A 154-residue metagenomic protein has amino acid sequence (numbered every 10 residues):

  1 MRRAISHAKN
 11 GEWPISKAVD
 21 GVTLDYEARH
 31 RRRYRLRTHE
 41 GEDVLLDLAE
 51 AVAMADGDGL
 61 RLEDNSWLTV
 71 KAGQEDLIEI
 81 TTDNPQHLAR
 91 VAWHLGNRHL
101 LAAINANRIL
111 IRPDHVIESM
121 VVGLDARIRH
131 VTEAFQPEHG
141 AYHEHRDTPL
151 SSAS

Functional and structural regions predicted by a protein language model:
M1-A18, E40, I111-S154: Helix-rich terminal scaffold detector
M1-A51: Intrinsically disordered, low-complexity, positively charged segments
L36-T38, H99, I104-A106: Long beta-strand-rich cores associated with HINT superfamily self-processing modules
M54, L60-L62: Short, well-ordered loop/turn sites that connect or cap secondary structure elements
L68-T82: Short glycine-/aliphatic-rich beta-strand segments at the starts of folded cytosolic domains
Q86, R90-N97: Short, solvent-exposed interaction modules
H94-L95, N105-A106, V116, G123: Conserved "landmark" site that anchors the functional core of diverse proteins
G96-H99, A103, D125-H130: A common structural junction motif
